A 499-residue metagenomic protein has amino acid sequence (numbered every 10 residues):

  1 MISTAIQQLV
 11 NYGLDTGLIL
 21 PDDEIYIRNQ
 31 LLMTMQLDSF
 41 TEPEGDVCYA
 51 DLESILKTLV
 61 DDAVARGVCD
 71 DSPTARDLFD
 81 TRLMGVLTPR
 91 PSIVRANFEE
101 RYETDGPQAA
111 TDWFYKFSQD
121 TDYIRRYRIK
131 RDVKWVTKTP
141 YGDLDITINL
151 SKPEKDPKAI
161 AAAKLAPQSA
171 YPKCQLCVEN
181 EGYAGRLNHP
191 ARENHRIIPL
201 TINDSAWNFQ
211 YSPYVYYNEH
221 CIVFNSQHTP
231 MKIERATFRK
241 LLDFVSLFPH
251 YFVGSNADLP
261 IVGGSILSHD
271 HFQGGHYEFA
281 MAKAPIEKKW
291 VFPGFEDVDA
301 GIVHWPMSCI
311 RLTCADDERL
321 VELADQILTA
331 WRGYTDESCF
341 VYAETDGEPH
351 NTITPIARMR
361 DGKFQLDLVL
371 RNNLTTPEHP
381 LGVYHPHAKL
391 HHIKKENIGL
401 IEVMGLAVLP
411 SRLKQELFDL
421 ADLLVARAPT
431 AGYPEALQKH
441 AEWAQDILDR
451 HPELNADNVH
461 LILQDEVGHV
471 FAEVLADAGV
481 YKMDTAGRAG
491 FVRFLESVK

Functional and structural regions predicted by a protein language model:
M1-V223, Q227-P230, P306, L320-A324 (+2 more regions): Active-site microenvironments that recognize anionic phosphate/pyrophosphate groups
N194-I198, S226-V253: Helical scaffold of the NTase/Pol beta-like nucleotidyltransferase catalytic core
A236, V245-S268, G274-T335: Catalytic or ion-translocation cores adjacent to nucleophile or general acid/base/metal-coordination motifs in diverse
